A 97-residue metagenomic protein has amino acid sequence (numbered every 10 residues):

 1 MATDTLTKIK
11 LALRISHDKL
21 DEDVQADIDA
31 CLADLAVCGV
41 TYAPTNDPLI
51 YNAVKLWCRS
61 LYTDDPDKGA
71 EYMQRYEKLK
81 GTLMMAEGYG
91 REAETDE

Functional and structural regions predicted by a protein language model:
M1-I50, K78, M84-E97: Conserved short "hinge" loops at termini or chain/domain junctions
D29-A36, K55, R59, T63: Amphipathic alpha-helical core segments of compact helical bundles
T41-D47, L56-P66: Mid-chain, well-packed structural core segment of small domains
Y62-M85: C-terminal structural segments of small proteins and small subunits
